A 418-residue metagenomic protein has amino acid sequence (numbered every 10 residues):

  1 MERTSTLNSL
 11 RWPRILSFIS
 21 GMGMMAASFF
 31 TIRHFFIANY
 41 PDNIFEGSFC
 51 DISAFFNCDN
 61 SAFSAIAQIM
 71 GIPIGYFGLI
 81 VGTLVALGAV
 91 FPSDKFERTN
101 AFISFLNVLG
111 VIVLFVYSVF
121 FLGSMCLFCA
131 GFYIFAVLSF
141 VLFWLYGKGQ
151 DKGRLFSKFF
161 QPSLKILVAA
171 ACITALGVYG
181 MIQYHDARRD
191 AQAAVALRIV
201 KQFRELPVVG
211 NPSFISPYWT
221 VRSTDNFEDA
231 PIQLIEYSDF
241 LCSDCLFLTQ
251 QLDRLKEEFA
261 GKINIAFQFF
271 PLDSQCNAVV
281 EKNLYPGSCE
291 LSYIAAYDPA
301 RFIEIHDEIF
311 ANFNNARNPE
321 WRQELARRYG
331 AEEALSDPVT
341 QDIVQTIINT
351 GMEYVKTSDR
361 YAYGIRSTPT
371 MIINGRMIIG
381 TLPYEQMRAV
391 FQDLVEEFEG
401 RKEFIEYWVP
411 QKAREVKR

Functional and structural regions predicted by a protein language model:
E2-R189: Membrane-interfacial helix-loop segments of redox and metal-homeostasis proteins, especially TM-loop-TM junctions
F49, N57, L127-C129, Y237-Q251: Conserved redox-active cysteine motifs that mediate thiol-disulfide chemistry, especially di-cysteine Cys-X(1-2)-Cys
F49-A54, C58, C129, Q275-A278 (+7 more regions): Functionally engaged cysteine thiol sites
P73, M125, S238-L241, S367: Short pre-active-site segment immediately N-terminal to redox-active cysteine/selenocysteine motifs in thiol-based
Q150, D253-K256, Q323-R418: C-terminal cap of thioredoxin/glutaredoxin-like
M181-D229, I235: Membrane-interface segments at or immediately adjacent to transmembrane helices that form the boundary between
Q233-I235, T370-M371: Catalytic His-Asp charge-relay segment
I235-S238, L246-R328, Y361-Y363, I405-R418: Structural alpha/beta surface segment adjacent to cysteine/selenocysteine redox centers across thiol/disulfide enzymes
